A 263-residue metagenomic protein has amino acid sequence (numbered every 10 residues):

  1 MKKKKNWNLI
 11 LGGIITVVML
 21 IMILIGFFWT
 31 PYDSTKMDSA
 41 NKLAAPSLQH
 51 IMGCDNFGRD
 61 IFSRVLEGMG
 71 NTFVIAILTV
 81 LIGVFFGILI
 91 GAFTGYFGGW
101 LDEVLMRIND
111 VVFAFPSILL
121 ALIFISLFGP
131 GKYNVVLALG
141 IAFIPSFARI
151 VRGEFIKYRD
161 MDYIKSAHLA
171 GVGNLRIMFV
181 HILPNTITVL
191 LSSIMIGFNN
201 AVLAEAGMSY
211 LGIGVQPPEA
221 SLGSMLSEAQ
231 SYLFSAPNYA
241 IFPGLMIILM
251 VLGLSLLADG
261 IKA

Functional and structural regions predicted by a protein language model:
M1-K2, Y32-V80, S224-G244: Periplasmic/extracellular loop-to-transmembrane helix junction in inner-membrane transport proteins
M1-Y32, T186: N-terminal signal-anchor/first transmembrane alpha helix
F27-W29, A76-D110, L122: Transmembrane-helix boundary motif in ABC transporter permease subunits
I51, D55, G95-Y96, L101-K157 (+1 more regions): Generic hydrophobic transmembrane alpha-helix motif, especially the helices
R59-V74, L78, G98-M106, I156-D160 (+1 more regions): Amphipathic cytosolic juxtamembrane alpha-helices at the membrane-cytosol interface of multi-pass membrane transporters
L122, G131-V136, G140, L190-S224: Non-cytoplasmic
S126-L127, F155, A204-M246: Glycine-rich helix-loop "coupling/hinge" segments at transmembrane-helix boundaries in multipass transporters
T188-F198, P237-A263: C-terminal transmembrane helix and the adjacent membrane-cytosol boundary/short C-terminal tail of inner/organellar
